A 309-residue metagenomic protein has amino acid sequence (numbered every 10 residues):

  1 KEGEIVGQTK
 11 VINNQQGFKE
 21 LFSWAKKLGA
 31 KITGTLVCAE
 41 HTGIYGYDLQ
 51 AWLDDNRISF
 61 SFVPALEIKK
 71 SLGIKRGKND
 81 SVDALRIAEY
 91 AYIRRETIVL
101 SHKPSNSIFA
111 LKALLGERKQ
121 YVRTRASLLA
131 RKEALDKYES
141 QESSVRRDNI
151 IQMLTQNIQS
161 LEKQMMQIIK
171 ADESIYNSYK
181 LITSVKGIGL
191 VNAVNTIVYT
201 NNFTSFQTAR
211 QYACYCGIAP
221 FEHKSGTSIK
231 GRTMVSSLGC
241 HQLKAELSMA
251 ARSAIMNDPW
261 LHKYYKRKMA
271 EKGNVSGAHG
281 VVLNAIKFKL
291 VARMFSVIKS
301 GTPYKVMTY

Functional and structural regions predicted by a protein language model:
K1-Q16: Short glycine-rich, Thr/Ser-proximal phosphate-binding strand/loop in the N-terminal lobe of ATP-dependent enzymes
Q16-L36: Short, basic/hydrophobic alpha-helical segments
T35-D48: Acidic, metal-coordinating catalytic cores used for nucleic-acid/nucleotide bond scission and strand-transfer chemistry
A51-D54, F60-S61, A65-L181: Long, charge-rich intrinsically disordered scaffolds of nucleic-acid metabolism proteins
R94-V99, L128, N201-S205, S253-L261 (+1 more regions): Short helix-capping/linker segments at secondary-structure and domain boundaries
S184, L190, T196-H279: Phosphate-backbone recognition surface of nucleic-acid-processing proteins
S228, Y265-Y309: Low-complexity, acidic/Ser/Thr- and charged residue-rich accessory regions of DNA metabolism proteins
